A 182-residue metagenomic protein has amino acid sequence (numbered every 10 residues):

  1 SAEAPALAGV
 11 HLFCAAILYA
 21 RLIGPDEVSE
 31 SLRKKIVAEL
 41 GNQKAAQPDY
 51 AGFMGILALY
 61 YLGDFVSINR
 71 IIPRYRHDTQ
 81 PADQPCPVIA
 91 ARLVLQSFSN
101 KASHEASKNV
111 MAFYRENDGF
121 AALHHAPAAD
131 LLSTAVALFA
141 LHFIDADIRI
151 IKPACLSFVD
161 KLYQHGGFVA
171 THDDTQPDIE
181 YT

Functional and structural regions predicted by a protein language model:
E3-V28, A45-I68, Q80-E105, A122-I150 (+1 more regions): An alpha-helical repeat/solenoid feature that recognizes helix-turn-helix modules
V28-L40, S67-H77, S103-M111, K152: Alpha-helical repeat scaffolds
A38-A45, P73-P81, M111-R115, G119 (+2 more regions): HEAT/HEAT-like alpha-solenoid repeats
D64-P73, N117, H165, H172: Short, charged N-terminal helix-start/capping segments
A102-E116, P153-H165, V169: Glycan-recognition and catalytic cores of secretory/periplasmic carbohydrate-active enzymes
